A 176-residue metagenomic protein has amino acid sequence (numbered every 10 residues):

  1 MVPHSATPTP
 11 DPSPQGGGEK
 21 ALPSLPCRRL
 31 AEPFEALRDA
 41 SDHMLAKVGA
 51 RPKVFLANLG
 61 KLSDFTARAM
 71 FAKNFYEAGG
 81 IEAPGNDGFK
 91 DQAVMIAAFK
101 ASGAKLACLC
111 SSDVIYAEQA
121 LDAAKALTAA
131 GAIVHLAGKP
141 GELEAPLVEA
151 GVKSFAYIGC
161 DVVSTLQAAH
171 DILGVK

Functional and structural regions predicted by a protein language model:
M1-P8, E19-V114: Non-catalytic terminal/interface segments that mediate subunit docking, oligomerization, and allosteric communication
S13-E19: Short, low-complexity intrinsically disordered segments enriched in A/P/G/S/L with frequent Arg, especially at protein
K61, V114-I115, G141, V162: Residue-level marker for beta-strand->alpha-helix junctions and adjacent short loops that shape enzyme
M70, A93, L121, G141-E142: Residue-level marker for well-ordered alpha-helical positions
P84, E118-Q119, L127-A132: Internal alpha/beta domain cores that form substrate/cofactor-binding pockets in large enzymes and binding proteins
Q92, I115-K125, T165: Active-site-adjacent beta->alpha loops and helix N-cap segments on the catalytic face of soluble alpha/beta enzymes
M95-F99, A123, A169: Generic hydrophobic alpha-helical segments
K125-K176: Peripheral docking tails and interdomain loops at the edges of cofactor- or intermediate-handling domains
